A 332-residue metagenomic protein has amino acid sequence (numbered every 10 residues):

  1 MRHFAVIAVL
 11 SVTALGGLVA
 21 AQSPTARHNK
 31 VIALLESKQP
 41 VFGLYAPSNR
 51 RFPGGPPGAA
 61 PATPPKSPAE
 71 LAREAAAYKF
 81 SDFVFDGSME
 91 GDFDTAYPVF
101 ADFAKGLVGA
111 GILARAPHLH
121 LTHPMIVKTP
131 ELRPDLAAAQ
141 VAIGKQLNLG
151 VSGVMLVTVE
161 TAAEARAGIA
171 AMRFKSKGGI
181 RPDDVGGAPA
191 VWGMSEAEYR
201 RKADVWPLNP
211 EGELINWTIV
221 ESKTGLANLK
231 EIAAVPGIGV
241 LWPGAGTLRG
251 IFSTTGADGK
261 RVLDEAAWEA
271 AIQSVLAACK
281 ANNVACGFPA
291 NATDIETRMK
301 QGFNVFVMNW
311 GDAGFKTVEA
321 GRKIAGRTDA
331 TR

Functional and structural regions predicted by a protein language model:
M1-F4: Positively charged n-region of N-terminal signal peptides that target proteins for export
I7-G17: Bacterial N-terminal signal peptides
A20-R332: Expand to "…catalyze enediolate/carbanion chemistry for C-C bond making/breaking, isomerization, decarboxylation
